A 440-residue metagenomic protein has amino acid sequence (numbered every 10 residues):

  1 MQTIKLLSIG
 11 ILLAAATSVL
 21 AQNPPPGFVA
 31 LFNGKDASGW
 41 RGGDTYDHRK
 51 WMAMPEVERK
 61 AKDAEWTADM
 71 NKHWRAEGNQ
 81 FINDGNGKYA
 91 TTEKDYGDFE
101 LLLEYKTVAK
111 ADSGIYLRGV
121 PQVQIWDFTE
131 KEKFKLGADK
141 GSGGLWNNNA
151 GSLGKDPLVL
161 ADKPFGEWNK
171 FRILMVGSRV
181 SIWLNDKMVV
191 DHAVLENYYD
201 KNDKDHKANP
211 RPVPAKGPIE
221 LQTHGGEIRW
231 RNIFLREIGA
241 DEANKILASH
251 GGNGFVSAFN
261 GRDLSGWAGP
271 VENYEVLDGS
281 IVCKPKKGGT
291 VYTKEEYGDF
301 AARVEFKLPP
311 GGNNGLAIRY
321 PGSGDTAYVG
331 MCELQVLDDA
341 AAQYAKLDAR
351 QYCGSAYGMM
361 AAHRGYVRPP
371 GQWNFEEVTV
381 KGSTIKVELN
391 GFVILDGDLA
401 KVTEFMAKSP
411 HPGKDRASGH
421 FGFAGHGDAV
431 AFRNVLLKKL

Functional and structural regions predicted by a protein language model:
M1-S8: Bacterial N-terminal signal peptides that target proteins for export
S8-I9, V19: Cleavable N-terminal signal peptides
A21-L440: Carbohydrate-interacting regions of secretory-pathway proteins
